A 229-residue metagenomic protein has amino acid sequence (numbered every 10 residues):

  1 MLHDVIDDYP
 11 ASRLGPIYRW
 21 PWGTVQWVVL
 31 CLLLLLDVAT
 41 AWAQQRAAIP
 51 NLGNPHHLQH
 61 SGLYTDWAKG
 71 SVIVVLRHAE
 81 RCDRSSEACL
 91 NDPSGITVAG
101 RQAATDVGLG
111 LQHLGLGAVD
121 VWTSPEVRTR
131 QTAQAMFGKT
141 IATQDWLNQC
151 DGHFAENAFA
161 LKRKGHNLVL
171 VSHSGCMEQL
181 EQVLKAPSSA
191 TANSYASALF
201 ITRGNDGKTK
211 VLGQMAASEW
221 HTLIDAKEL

Functional and structural regions predicted by a protein language model:
L2-V29, L34-D145, C150-H153, L161 (+2 more regions): Active-site-proximal alpha-helix that buttresses catalytic centers in soluble enzyme cores
V72-I73, K164-S172: Generic beta-sheet signal
